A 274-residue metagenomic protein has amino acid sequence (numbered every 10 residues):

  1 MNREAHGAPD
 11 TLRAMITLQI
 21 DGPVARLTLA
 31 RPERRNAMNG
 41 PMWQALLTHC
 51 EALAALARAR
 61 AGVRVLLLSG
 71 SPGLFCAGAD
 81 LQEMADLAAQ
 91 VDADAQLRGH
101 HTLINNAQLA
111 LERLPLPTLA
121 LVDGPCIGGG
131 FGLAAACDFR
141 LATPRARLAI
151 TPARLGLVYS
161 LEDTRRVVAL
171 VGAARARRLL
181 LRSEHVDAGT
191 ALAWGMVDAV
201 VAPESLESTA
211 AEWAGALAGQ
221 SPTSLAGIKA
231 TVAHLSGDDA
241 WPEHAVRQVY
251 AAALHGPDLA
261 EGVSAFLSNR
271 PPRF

Functional and structural regions predicted by a protein language model:
N2-S69: Conserved CoA-thioester-binding segment of acyl-CoA-metabolizing enzymes
H6-R26, A30, R34, E184-L217 (+3 more regions): Amphipathic alpha-helical segments at domain termini/boundaries
L27, R31, L46, L68 (+6 more regions): Terminal peptide-recognition signature
G70-A107: Glycine- (often His-adjacent) and acidic-residue-rich active-site loop that binds/positions the CoA thioester
G73-A77, C126-G128, A149, V232: Short, active-site-adjacent cap segments at secondary-structure transitions
L81, I104, T164, A173-A176 (+3 more regions): A general structural signal for well-ordered alpha-helical segments in protein cores
L109-T223, G256, E261: Crotonase-fold acyl-CoA enzyme core
L179-L180, T231-S236, Q248-L254: Helix-loop "lid/cap" segments that line or gate small-molecule binding pockets
